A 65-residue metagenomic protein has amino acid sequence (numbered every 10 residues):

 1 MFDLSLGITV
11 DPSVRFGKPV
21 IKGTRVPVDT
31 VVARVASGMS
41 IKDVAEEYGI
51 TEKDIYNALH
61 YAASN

Functional and structural regions predicted by a protein language model:
S5-V26: Short, Lys/Arg-enriched anionic-surface-contact patches
P27-N65: Long, charge-rich, low-complexity alpha-helical segments
